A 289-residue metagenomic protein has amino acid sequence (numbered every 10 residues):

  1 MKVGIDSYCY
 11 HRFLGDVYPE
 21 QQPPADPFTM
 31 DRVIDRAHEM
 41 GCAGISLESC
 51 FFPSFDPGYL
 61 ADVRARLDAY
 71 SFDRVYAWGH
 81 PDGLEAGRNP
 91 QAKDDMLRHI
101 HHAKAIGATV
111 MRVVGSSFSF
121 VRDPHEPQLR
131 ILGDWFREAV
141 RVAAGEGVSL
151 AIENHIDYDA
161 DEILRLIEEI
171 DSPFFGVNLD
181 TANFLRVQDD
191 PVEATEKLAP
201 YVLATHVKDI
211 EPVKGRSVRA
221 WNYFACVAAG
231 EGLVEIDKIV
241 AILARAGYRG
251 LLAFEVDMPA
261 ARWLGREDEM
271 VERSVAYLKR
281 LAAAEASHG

Functional and structural regions predicted by a protein language model:
M1-K104, P127, S172, A241 (+1 more regions): N-terminal pre-domain/capping segments
V3-S7, I45-L47, R74-G79, M111-V113 (+4 more regions): Hydrophobic faces of well-ordered beta-strands that scaffold small-molecule active sites in alpha/beta enzyme cores
H11-V17, S119-D123, R186, E211-N222 (+1 more regions): Flexible glycine/acidic-rich beta-alpha junction loops that bind and position SAM and/or redox cofactors in anaerobic
M30, L60, A92-M96, L132 (+7 more regions): Aromatic/hydrophobic pocket-lining residues that form the small-molecule binding cavity in soluble enzyme cores
E39-M40, I106, P200, A246: Structural motif
L47-Y59, P81-K93, S119-D123, N154-D161 (+3 more regions): Acidic-and-aromatic substrate-binding clefts and catalytic sites of carbohydrate-active enzymes
A61-D62, R66-G79, L84-V177: Active-site acidic/histidine proton-transfer and metal-coordination neighborhood in alpha/beta enzyme cores
R137-L233: Acidic/histidine-rich catalytic cores of soluble enzymes
